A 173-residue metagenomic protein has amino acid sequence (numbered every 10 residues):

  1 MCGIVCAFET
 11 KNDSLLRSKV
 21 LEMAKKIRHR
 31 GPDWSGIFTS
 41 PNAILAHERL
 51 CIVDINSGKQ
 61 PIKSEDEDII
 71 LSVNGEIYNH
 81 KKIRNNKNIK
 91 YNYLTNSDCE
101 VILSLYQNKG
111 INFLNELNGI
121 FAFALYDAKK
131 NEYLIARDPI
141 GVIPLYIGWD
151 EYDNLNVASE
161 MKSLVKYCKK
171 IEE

Functional and structural regions predicted by a protein language model:
M1-E173: Cysteine-centered catalytic environments shared across enzyme families
